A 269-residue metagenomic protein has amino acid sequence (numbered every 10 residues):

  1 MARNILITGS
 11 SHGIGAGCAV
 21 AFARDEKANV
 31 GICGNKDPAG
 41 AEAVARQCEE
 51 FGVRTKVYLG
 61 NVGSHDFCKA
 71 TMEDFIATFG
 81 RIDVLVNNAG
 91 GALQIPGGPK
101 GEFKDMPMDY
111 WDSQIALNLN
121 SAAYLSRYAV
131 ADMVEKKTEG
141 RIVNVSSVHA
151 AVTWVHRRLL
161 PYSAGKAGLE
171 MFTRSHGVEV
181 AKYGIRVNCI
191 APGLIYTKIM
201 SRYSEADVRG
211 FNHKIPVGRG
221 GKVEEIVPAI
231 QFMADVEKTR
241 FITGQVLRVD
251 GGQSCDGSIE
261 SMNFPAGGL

Functional and structural regions predicted by a protein language model:
S11-G13: Conserved glycine-rich cofactor-binding loop
E26-A43: Conserved glycine-rich Rossmann-like NAD(P)H-binding loop of the short-chain dehydrogenase/reductase
G91-I95, K104, M108, V143-G168 (+2 more regions): Catalytic loop of short-chain dehydrogenase/reductase
P96-I115, F211: Substrate-binding pocket helix/loop in short-chain dehydrogenase/reductase
S126-R127, R174: A short, exposed helix-loop element centered on a Lys and neighboring polar residues
A181, R186, K238, I242-T243: Short, small/polar-rich loop/turn modules that mediate ligand/substrate recognition or access, typified
I215-I226: A conserved structural motif in NAD(P)-dependent oxidoreductases
